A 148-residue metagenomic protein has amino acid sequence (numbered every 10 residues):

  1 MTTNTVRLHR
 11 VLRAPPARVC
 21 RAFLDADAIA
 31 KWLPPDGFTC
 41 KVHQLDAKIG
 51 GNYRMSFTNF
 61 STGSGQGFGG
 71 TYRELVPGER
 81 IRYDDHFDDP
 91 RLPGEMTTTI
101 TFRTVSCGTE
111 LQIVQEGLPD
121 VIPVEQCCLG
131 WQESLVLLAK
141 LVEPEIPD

Functional and structural regions predicted by a protein language model:
M1-T39: Hydrophobic ligand-binding cavity/cleft-lining segments
T3-H9, P16, C40, N52 (+4 more regions): Intrinsic-disorder/low-complexity, polar/charged segments enriched in Ser/Thr/Lys/Arg/Asp/Glu/Gln
R7-R13, Q44-D46, S56, T71 (+1 more regions): Generic structural detector for well-ordered beta-strands
R13, L75-P77, V105-C107: Structural motif
V19, I29, Y53, Y72 (+4 more regions): Hydrophobic pocket/interface hotspot
K41-D84: Glycine-rich portal/gate segments that line the openings of hydrophobic small-molecule binding cavities
R82-E133: Beta-strand/loop substructures that line and gate deep hydrophobic ligand-binding cavities in soluble
L141-D148: Short, highly charged C-terminal tails/helix-capping segments
